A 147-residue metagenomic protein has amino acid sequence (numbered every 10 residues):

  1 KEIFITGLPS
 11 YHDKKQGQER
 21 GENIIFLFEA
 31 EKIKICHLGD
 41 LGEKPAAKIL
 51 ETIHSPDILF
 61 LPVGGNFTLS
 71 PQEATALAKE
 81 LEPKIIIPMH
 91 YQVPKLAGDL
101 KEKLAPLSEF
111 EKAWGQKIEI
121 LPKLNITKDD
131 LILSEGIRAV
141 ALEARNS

Functional and structural regions predicted by a protein language model:
K1-H54, N66-L69, L121-S147: Core dinuclear metal-dependent hydrolase active-site scaffold
K1-L8, E19, A76-M89, K112-E119: P-loop/Walker A phosphate-binding loop and immediately adjacent motor/lid segment at beta-alpha junctions
I24, I49-T52, E73-L77, P106 (+1 more regions): A general structural detector for well-ordered alpha-helical segments in enzyme core domains, enriched
E31-I33, I58-F60, E111-G115: N-terminal start-of-chain detector that recognizes signal peptides and the immediate post-cleavage beginning
I35-H37, F60, I87: Structural motif
E43-A46, N66-S70, Y91-G98, E102: Active-site environment of divalent metal-dependent phosphoester hydrolases
S55-I58, G65, P71-P94: Proline-aspartate-enriched helix->loop->beta-strand connector
I85-S147: Binuclear metal-ion centers of metallo-dependent hydrolases, dominated by the metallo-beta-lactamase
